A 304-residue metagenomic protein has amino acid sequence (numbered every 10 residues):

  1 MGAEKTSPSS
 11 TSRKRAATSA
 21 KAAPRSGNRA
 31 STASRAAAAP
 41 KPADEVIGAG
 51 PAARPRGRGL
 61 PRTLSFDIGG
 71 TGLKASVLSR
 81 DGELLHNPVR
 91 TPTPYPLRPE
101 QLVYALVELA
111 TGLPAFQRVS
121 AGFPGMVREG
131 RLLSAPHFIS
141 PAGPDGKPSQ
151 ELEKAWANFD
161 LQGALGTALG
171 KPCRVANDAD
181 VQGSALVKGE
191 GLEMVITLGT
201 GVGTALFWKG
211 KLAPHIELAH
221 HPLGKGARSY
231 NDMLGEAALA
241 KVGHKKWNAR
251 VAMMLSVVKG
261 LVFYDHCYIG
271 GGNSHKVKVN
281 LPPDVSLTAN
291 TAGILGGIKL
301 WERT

Functional and structural regions predicted by a protein language model:
M1-R56: Polybasic, lysine-enriched low-complexity intrinsically disordered terminal tails
R54, R58-Y104, K211-A240: Short glycine-rich, Thr/Ser-proximal phosphate-binding strand/loop in the N-terminal lobe of ATP-dependent enzymes
T63-D67, F116-S120, E193-T197, Y268: Short glycine-aspartate micro-motif
L73-V77, G125, S184, V202-W208: Short beta-strand scaffold segments in enzyme catalytic cores
V89-F116, A227-T304: Adenine-nucleotide phosphate-binding core of ATP-dependent small-molecule kinases
P94-V107, R118, V127-A185, D232 (+1 more regions): Glycine-rich phosphate-binding loop and adjoining helix at the ATP-binding site of ATP-dependent phosphoryl-transfer
G143, K147, L192-M233: Glycine-rich phosphate-binding loop of actin/hexokinase-like ATP-binding domains
K154-Q182, K211-R250: Glycine-rich phosphate-binding loop plus the immediately following alpha-helix
